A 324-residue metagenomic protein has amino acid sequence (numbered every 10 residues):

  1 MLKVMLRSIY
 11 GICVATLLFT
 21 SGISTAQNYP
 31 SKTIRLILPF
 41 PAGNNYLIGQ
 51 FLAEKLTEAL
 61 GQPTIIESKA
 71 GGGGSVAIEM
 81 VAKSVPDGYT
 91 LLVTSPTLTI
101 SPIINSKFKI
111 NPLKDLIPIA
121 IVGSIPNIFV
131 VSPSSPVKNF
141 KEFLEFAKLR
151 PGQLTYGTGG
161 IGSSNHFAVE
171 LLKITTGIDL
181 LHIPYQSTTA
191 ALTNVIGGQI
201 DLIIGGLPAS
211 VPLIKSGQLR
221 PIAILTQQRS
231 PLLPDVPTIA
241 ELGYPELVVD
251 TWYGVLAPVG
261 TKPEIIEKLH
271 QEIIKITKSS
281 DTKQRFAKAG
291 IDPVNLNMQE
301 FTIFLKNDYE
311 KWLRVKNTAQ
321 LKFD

Functional and structural regions predicted by a protein language model:
M1-I12: Bacterial N-terminal signal peptides that target proteins for export
S21-I23: N-terminal signal peptide c-region/cleavage motif recognized by signal peptidases
A26-D115, Q153, I161, I178-I204 (+4 more regions): N-terminal (or domain-start) structured segment
S31-T33, T175, P263-D324: An extracytoplasmic/periplasmic, membrane-proximal ligand-sensing/linker region
P39-G43, P96, S124, S132-V137 (+5 more regions): Short coil/turn segments
L56, K83-Y89, I103-A190, I239 (+1 more regions): Hinge/capping helix and adjacent helix->loop/strand transition within the periplasmic-binding protein
V93-L98, T188, G205-S210, L225-Q227 (+2 more regions): Beta->alpha turn/N-cap motifs
S124, S210-K278, N307-E310: C-terminal lobe and pocket-closing loops of periplasmic/extracytoplasmic Venus-flytrap solute-binding proteins
